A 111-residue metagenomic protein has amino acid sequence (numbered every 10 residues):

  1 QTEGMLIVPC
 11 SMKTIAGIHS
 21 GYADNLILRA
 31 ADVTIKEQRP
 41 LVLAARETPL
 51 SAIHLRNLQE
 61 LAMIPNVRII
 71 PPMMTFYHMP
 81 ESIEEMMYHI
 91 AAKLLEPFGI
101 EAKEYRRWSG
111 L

Functional and structural regions predicted by a protein language model:
Q1-H54: Helix-loop-strand module that forms the ligand-binding subsite of alpha/beta enzymes
D32, E60, M87-Y88: Alpha-helix boundary/capping detector
I35, A62-M63: Anion (oxyanion) recognition and catalysis
H54-L55, Q59-E60: Glycine-rich phosphate/diphosphate-binding loop of Rossmann-like nucleotide-binding domains
P65-R68, P72-L111: Glycine-rich phosphate/pyrophosphate-binding loop and the adjoining helix
